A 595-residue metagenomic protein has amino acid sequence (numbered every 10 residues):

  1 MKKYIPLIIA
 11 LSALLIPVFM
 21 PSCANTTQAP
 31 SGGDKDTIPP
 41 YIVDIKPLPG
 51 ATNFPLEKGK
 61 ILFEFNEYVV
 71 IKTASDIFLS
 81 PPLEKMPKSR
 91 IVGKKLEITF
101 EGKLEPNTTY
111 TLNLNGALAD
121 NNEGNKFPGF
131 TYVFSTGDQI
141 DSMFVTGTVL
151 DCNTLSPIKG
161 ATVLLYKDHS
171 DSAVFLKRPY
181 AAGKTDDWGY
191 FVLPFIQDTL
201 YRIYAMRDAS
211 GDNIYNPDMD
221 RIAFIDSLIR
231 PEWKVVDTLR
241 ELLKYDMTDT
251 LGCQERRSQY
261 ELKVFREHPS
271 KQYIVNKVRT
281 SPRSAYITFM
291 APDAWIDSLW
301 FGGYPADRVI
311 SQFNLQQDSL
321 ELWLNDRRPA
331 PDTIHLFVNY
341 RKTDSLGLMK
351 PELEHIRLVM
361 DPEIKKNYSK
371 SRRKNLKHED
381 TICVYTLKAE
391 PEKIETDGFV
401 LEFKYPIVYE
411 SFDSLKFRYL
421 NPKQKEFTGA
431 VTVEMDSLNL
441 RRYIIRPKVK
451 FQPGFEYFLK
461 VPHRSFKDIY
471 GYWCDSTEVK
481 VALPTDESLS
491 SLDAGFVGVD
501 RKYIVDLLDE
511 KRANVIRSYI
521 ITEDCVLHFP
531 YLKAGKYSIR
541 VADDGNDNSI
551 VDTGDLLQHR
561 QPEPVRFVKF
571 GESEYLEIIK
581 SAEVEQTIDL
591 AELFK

Functional and structural regions predicted by a protein language model:
K2-K595: N-terminal targeting or signal-anchor segments and their processing/structural boundaries
